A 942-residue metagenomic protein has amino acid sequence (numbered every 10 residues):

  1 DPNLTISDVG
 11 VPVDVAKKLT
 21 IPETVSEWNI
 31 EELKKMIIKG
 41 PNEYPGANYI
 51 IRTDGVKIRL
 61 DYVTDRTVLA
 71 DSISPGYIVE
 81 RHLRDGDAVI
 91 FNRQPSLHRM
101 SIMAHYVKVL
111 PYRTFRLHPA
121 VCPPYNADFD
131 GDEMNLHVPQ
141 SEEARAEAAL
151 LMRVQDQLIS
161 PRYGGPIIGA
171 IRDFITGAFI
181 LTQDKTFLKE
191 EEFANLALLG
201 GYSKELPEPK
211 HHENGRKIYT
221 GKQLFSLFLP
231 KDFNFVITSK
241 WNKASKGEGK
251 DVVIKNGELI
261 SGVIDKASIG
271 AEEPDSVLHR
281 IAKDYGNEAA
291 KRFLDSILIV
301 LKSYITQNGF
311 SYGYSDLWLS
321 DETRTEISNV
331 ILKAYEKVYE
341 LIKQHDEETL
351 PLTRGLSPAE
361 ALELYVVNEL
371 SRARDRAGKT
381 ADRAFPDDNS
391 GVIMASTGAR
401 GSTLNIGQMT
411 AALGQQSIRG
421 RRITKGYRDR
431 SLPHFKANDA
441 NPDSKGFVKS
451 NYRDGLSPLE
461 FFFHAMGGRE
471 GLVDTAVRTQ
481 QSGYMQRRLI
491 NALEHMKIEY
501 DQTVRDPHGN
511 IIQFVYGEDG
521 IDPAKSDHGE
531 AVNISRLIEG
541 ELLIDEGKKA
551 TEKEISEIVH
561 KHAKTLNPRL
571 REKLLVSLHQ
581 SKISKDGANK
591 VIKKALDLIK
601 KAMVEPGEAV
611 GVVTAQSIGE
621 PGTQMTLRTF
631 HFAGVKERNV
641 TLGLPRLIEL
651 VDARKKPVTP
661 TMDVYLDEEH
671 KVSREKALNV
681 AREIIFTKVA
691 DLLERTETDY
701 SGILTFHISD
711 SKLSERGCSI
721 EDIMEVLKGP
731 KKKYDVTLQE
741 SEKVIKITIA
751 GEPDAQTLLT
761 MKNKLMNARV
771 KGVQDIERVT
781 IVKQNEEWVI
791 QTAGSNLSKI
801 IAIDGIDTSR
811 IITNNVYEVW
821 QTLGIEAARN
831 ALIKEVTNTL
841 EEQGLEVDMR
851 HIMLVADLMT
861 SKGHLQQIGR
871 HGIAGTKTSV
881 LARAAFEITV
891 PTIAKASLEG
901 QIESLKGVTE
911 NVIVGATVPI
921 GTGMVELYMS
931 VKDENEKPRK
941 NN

Functional and structural regions predicted by a protein language model:
I6, K17-Y44, Y49-P75, R84 (+14 more regions): Intrinsically disordered, low-complexity regulatory segments
S7-E32, L294, V300, Y304-N389 (+4 more regions): Extended, well-ordered alpha-helical scaffold/bundle regions in very large, multi-domain proteins
I73, L150, V154-L158, R162-A170 (+4 more regions): Polyanion-binding loop/helix "lid" in catalytic or ligand-binding cores
H82-I102, V138, R354-A381, H434-Y452 (+2 more regions): Active-site-proximal helix-loop elements at catalytic-domain edges
R99-P111, R116-P119, K379-I406, A412-S417 (+1 more regions): Flexible, glycine/threonine-enriched loop-and-boundary segments that flank and lead into catalytic domains of large
L110-L117, C122-G131, V138-E143, A148-A149 (+1 more regions): Conserved catalytic core of nucleotide polymerization and phosphodiester-bond processing enzymes
N126, K266-S276, A381, K436-D439 (+1 more regions): Active-site-adjacent bridging/hinge elements
D130, D173, I297, A411 (+1 more regions): Short, conserved catalytic/metal-binding motifs centered on acidic residues
